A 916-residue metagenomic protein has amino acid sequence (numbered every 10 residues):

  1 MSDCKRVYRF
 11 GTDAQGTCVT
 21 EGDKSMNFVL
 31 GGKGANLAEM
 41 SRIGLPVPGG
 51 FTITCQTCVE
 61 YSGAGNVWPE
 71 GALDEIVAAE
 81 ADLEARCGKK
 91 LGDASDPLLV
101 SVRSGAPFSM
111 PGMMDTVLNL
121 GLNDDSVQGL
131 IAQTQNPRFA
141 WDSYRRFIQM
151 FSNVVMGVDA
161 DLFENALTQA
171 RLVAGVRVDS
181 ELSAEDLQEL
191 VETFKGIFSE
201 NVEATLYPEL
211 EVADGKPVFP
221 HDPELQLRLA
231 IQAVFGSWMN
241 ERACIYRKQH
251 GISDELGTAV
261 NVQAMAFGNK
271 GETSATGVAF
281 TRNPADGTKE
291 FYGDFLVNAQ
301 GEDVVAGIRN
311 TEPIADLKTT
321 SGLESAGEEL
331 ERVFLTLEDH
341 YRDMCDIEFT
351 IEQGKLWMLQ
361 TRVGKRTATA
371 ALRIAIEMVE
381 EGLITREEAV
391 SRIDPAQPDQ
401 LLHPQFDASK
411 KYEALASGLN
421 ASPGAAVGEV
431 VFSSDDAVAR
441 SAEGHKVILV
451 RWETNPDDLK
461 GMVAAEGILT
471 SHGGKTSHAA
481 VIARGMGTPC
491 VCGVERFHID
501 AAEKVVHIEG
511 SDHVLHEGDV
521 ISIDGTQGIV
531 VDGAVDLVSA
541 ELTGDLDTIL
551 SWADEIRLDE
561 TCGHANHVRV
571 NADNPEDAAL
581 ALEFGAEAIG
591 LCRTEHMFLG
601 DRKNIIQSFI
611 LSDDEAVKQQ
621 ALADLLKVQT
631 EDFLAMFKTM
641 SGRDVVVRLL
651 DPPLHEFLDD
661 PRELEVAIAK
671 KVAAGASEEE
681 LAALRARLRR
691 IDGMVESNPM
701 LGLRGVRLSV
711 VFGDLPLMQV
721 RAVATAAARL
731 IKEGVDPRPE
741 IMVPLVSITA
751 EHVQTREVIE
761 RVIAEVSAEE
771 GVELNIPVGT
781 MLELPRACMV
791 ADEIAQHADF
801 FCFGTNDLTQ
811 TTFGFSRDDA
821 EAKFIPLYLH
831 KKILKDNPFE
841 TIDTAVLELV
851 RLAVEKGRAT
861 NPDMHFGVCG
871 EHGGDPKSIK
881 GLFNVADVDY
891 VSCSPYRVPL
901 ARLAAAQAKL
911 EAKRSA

Functional and structural regions predicted by a protein language model:
M1-E413, A439, H445-I448, N455-K460 (+11 more regions): Nucleotide/phosphate-binding sheet-loop regions of phosphoryl- and nucleotidyl-transfer enzymes
T52, Q56-C58, T454, G473-K475 (+10 more regions): Short, ordered loop/turn segments at secondary-structure junctions
A78-D93, V506-E509, A764-E773: Short mixed-charge
R103-S104, L542, E555-A916: Conserved alpha/beta-domain cores
I231, L402-V431, T548-A572, D577-L580: Flexible inter-domain linker/hinge segments
K355-W357, I448, N455-V463, G467 (+9 more regions): Glycine-rich phosphate/ribose-binding loops and adjacent secondary-structure elements that form binding surfaces
R386, I393-P395, A408, A534-H567 (+1 more regions): Intein/HINT protein-splicing elements and their conserved insertion hotspots or analogous self-processing inserts
S417-D457, E509-L550: Extended, non-globular alpha-helical segments
